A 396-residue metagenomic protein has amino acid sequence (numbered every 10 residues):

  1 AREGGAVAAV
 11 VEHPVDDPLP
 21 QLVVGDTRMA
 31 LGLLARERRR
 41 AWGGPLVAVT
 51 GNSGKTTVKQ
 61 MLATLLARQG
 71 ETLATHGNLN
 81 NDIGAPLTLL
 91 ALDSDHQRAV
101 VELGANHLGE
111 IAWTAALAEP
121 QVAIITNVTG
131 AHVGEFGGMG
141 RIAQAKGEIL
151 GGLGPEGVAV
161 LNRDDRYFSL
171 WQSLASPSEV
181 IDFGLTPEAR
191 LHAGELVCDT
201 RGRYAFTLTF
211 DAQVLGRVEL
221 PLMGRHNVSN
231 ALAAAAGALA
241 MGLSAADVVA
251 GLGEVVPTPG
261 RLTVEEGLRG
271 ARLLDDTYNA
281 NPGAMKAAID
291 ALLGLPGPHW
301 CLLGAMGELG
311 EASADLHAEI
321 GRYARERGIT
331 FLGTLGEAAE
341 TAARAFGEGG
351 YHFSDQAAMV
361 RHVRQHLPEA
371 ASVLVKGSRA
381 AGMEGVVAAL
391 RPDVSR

Functional and structural regions predicted by a protein language model:
R2-E3, A115-A116, R325: Non-catalytic positions within long, well-ordered alpha-helices that form the structural scaffold/packing of enzyme
R2-G25: Charged, amphipathic alpha-helical linker segments immediately N-terminal to NTP-binding catalytic cores
G5-E12, V158-N162, V180-G184, F331-G336: Short, hydrophobic beta-strand segments that form beta-sheet elements in well-ordered domains
H13-V15, G77-N78, V128-G130, D164 (+4 more regions): Short, ordered loop/turn segments at secondary-structure junctions
D17, V23, M29-R163, Y167-S176 (+2 more regions): Phosphate-binding loop of NTP-binding sites
L19, Q121, E135-G138, G147 (+6 more regions): ATP-dependent carboxylate-amine ligase
E71-G77, F183-G184, G350-Y351: Conserved RecA-like helicase motor-core motifs
